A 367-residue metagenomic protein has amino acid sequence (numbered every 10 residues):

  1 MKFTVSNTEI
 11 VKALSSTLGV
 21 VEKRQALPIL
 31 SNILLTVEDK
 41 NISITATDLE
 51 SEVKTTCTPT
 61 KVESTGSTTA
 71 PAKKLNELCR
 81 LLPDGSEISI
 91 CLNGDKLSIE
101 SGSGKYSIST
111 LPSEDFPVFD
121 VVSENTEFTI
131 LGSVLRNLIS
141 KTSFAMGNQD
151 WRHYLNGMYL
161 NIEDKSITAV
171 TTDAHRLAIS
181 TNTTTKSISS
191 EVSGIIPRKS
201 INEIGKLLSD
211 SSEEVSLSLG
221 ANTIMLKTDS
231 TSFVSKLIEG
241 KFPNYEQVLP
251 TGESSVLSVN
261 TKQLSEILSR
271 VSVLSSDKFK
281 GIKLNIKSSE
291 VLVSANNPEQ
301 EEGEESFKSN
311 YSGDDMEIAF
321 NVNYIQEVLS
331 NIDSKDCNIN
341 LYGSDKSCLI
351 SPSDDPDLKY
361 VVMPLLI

Functional and structural regions predicted by a protein language model:
M1-I367: Structural preference for solvent-exposed beta-strand-turn elements and adjacent flexible terminal/loop segments within
